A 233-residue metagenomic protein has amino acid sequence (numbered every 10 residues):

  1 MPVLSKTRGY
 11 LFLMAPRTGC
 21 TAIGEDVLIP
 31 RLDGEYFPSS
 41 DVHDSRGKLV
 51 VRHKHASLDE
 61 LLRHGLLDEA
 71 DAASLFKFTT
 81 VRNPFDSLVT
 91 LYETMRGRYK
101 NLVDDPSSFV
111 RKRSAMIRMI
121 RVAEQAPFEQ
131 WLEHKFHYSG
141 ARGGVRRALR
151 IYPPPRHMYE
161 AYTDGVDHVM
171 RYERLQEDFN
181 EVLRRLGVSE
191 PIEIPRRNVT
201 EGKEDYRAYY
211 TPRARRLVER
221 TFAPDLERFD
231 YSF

Functional and structural regions predicted by a protein language model:
M1-F233: Membrane-interface amphipathic segments in extracytoplasmic regions
